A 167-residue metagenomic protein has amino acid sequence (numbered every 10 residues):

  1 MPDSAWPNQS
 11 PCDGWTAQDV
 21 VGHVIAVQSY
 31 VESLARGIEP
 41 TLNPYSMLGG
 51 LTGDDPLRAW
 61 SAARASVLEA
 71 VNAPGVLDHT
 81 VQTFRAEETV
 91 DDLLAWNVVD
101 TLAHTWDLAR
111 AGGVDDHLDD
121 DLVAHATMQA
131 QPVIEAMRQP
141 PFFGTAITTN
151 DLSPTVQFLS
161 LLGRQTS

Functional and structural regions predicted by a protein language model:
M1-D13, S29-S167: Structured surface interface patches that mediate subunit assembly and partner/cofactor docking
V20: Extended, alpha-helix-rich binding/interface surfaces that flank or overlap catalytic cores and mediate recognition
